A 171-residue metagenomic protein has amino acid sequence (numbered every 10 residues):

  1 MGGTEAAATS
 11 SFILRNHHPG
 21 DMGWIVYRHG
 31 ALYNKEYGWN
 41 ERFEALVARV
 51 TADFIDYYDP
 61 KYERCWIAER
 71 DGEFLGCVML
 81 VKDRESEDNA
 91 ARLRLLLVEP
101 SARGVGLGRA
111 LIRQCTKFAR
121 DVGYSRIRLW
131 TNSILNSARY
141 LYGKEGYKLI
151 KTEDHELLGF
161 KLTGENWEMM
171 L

Functional and structural regions predicted by a protein language model:
M1-G23: Conserved N-terminal entry element of GNAT/NAT acetyltransferase domains
S10, G76, N89, S125 (+1 more regions): Residue-level signal for beta-strand positions within conserved beta-sheet cores that form or flank
S10-S11, S86, S101, S125 (+2 more regions): Generic serine detector
N16-S101, R109-Q114, F118, V122 (+2 more regions): Acetyl-CoA-dependent GNAT
S125-L171: C-terminal "cap" of GNAT-fold acetyltransferases
